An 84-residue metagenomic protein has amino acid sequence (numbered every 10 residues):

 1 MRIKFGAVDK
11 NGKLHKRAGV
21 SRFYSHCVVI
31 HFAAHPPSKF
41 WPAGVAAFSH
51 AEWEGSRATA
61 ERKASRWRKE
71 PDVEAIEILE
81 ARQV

Functional and structural regions predicted by a protein language model:
M1-D9, E61-V84: Short, mixed-charge low-complexity intrinsically disordered segments
I3, S21-H26: Short structural boundary motif marking the start of a folded domain
G6-A7, H26-F32: A short beta-strand micro-motif
D9, R17, S21, F32 (+1 more regions): Acidic surface patches and DE-rich sequence motifs
S21, W53-R57, R66-K69: Intrinsic-disorder-associated interaction segments
S38-A58, I78-E80: A short, exposed loop/beta-hairpin motif centered on an aromatic-Gly-Thr core
